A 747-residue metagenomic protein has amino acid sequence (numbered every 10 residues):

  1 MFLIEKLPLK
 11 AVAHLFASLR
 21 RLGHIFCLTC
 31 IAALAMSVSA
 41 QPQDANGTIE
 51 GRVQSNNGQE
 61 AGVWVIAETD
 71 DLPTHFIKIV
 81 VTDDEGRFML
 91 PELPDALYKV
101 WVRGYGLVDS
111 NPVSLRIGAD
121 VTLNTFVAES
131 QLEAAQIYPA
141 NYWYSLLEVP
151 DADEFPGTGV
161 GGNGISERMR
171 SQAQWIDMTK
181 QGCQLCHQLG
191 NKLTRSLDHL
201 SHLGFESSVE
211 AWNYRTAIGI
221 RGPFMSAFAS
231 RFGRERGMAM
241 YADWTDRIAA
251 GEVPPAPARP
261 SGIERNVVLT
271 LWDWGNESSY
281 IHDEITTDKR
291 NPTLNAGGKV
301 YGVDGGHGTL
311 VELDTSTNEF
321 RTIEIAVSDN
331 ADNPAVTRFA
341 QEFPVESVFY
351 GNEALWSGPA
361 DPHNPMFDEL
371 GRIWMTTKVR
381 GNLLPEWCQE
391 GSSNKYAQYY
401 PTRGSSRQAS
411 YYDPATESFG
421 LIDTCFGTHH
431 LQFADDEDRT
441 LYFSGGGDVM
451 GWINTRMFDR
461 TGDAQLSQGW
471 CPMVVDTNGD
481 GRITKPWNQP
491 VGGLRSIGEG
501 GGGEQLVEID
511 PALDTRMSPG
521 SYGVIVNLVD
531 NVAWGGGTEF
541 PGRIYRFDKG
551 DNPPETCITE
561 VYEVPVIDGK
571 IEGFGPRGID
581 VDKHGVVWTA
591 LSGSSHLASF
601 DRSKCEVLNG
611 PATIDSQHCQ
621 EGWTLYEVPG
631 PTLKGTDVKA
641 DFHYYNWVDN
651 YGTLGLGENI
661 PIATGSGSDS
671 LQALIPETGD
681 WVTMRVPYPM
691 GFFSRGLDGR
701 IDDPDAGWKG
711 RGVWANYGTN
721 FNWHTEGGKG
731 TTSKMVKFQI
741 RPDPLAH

Functional and structural regions predicted by a protein language model:
S55-D71, D95, Y144-V160: Short, ordered, surface-exposed loop/turn motifs in non-cytosolic proteins
Q59-A61, M89-L97, Y105: Short Pro-Gly-centered beta-turn/loop motif in secreted/extracellular proteins
T69-H75, L97-R116: A short, solvent-exposed loop/turn motif at the edges and junctions of modular extracellular/periplasmic domains
D70-E92: Short, acidic Ser/Thr/Gly-rich low-complexity loop/linker segments typical of extracellular and cell-surface proteins
T179-N191: The canonical Cys-X-X-Cys-His
L193-L200, G302, M375-G404, G447-V475 (+3 more regions): Short, conserved, GDST-rich strand-edge loop motifs in beta-rich repeat architectures
E277-A296, A354-L370, H430-D438, Q505-V529 (+5 more regions): Structural signature of eukaryotic scaffold interfaces centered on beta-propeller domains
K299-V303, R372-T376, R439-S444, V532-G536 (+3 more regions): Conserved beta-propeller blade signature
